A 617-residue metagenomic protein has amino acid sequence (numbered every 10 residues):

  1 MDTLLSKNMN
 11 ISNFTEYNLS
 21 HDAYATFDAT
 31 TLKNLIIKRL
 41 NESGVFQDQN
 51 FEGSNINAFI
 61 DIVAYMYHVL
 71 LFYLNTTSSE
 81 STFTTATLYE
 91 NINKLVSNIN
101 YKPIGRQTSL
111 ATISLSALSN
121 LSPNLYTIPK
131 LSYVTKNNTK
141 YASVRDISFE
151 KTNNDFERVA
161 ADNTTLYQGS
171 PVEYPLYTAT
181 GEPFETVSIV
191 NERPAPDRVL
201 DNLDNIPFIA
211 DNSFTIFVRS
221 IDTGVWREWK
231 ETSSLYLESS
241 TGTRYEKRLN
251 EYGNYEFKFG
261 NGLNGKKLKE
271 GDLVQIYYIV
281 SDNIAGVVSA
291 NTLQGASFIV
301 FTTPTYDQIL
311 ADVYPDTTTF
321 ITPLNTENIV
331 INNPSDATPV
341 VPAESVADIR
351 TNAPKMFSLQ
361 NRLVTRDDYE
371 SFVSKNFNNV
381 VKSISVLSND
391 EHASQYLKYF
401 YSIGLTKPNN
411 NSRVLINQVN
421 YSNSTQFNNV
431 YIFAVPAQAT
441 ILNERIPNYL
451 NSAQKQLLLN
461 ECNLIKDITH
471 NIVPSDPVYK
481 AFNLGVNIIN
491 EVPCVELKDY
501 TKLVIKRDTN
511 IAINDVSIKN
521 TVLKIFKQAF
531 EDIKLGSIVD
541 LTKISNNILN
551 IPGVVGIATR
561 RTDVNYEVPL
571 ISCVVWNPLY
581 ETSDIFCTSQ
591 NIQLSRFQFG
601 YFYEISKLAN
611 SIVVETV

Functional and structural regions predicted by a protein language model:
M1-A210, F217: Extended assembly-interface regions of large multimeric machines
G105, P207-F208, E246-L249, K266-K267 (+3 more regions): Replace "in large, NTP-powered and nucleic-acid-processing enzymes" with "in large, NTP-powered factors and other
T127-V134, K266-D282, I446-S452: Extended Gly/Ser/Thr-rich low-complexity repeat segments, especially those forming or decorating extracellular
S132-V134, P207-E238: Extended low-complexity, serine/threonine- and proline-enriched intrinsically disordered segments
Y141-R145, T241-L249, V386: Broad, structure-driven detector of short, well-ordered beta-strand segments within folded domains
E157-D222, Y252, E256-F257, K266-L363 (+2 more regions): Acidic, glycine-rich low-complexity/disordered segments
S234-D272: A surface-exposed beta-strand-loop module
P334-V617: Acidic, low-complexity glycine/serine/threonine-rich segments
